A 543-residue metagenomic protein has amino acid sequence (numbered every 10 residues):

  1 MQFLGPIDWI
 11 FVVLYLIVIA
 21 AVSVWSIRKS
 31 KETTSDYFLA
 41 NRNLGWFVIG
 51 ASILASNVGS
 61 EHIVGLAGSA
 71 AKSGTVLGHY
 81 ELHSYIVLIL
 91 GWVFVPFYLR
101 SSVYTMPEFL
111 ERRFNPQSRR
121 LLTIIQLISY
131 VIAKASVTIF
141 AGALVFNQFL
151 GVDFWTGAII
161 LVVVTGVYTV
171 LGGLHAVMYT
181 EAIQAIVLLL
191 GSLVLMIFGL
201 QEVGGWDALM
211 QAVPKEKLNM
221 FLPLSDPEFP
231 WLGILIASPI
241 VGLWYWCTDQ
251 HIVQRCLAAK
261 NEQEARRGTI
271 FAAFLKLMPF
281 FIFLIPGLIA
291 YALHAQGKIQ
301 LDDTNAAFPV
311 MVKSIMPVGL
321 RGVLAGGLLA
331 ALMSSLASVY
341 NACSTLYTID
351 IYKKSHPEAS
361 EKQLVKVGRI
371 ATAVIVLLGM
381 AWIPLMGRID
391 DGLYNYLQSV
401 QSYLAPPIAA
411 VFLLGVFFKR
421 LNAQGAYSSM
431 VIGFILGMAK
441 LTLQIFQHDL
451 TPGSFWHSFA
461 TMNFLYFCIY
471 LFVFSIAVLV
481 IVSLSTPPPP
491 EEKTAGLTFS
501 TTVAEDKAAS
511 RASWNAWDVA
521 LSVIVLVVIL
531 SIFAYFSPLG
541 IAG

Functional and structural regions predicted by a protein language model:
M1-G543: Membrane-embedded helix-loop-helix hairpins and adjacent transmembrane boundary segments in multi-pass transporters
